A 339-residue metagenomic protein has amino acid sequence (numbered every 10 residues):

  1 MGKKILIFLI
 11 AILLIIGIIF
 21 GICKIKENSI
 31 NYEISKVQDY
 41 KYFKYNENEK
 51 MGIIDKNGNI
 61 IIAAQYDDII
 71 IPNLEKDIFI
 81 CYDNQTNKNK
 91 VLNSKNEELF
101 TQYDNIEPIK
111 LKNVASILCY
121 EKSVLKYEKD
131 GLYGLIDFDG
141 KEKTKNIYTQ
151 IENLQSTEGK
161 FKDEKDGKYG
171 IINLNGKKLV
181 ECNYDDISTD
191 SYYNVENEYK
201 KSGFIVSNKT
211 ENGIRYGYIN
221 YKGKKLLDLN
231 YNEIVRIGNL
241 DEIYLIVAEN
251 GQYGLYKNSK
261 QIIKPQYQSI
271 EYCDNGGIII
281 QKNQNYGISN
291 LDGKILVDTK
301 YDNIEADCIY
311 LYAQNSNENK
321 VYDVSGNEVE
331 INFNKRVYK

Functional and structural regions predicted by a protein language model:
G2-L9, I15-K339: Residue-level detector of conserved, function-critical positions
